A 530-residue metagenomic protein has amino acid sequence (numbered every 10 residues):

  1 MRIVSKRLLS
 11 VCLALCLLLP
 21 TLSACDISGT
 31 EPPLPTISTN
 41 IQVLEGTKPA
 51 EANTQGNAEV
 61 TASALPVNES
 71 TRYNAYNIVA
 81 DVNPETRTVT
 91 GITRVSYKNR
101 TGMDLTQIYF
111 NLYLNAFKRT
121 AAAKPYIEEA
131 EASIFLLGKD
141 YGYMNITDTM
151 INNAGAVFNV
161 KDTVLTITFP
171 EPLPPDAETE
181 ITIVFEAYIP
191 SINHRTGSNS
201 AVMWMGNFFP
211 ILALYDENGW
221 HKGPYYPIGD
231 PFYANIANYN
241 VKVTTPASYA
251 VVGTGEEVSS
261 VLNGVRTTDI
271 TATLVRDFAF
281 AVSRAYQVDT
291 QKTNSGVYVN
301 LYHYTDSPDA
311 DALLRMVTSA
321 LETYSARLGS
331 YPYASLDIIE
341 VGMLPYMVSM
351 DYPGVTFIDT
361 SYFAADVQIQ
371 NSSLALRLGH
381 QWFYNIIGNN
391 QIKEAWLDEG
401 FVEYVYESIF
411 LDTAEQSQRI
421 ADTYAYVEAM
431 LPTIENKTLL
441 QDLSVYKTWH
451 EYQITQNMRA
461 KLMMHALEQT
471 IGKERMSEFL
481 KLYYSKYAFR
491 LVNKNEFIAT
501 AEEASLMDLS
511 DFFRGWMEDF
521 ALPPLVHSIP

Functional and structural regions predicted by a protein language model:
P20-A24: C-terminal motif of bacterial Sec signal peptides marking the signal peptidase cleavage site
C25-T90: N-terminal, polar/Ser/Thr-rich
A62-N68, K118-E171, R195, E256-L262: Solvent-exposed beta-strand/loop surfaces of large extracellular or lumenal domains
V79, A132-Y143, T147, V184-A281: Extended, low-hydrophobicity, Ser/Thr/Pro/Gly-biased non-transmembrane segments
Y97-T101: Asparagine-centered strand-capping/turn motif at beta-strand->loop junctions
D230-A375: Hydrophobic helix-coil surface modules that form long, contiguous segments used for peptide/substrate interaction
D359-A421: Zinc-dependent metallopeptidase catalytic helix centered on the HExxH motif and its immediate flanking segment
Q453-I529: Amphipathic alpha-helical substructures
